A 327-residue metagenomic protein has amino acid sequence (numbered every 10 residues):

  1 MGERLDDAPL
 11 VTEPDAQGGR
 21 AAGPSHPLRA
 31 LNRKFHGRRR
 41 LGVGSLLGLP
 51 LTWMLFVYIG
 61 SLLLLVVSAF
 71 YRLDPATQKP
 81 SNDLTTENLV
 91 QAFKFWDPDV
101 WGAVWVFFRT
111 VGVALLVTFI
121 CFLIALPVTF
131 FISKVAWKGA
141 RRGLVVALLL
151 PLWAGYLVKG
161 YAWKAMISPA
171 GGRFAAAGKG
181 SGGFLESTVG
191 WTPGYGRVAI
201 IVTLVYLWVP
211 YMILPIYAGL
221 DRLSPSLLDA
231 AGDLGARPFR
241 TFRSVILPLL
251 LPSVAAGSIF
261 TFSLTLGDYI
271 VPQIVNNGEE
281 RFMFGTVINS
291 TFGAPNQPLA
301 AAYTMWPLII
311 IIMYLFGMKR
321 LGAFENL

Functional and structural regions predicted by a protein language model:
E3-D6, T12-V67, F131, R141-V146 (+1 more regions): N-terminal signal-anchor/first transmembrane alpha helix
V11-D15, H26, Y217-L228, G232 (+1 more regions): C-terminal transmembrane helix and the adjacent membrane-cytosol boundary/short C-terminal tail of inner/organellar
N32-H36, L157-V205, F239, P272-E280: Membrane-interfacial helix termini and adjacent extracytoplasmic/periplasmic loops of multi-pass transporters
R38-V43, D74-A76, T86-P98, T265-K319 (+1 more regions): Interhelical loop and adjacent transmembrane-helix boundary motif in polytopic membrane transport permeases
G48-I59, L150, Y206, M212-G219 (+2 more regions): Transmembrane alpha-helices
Y58-W101, M166, A170-G171, I274-E279 (+1 more regions): Short membrane-interfacial helix/loop motifs at transmembrane-helix boundaries
L64-S68, L73-P75, G160, M212-P215 (+1 more regions): Non-cytoplasmic
V100-I132: Transmembrane alpha-helix signature in integral membrane proteins
